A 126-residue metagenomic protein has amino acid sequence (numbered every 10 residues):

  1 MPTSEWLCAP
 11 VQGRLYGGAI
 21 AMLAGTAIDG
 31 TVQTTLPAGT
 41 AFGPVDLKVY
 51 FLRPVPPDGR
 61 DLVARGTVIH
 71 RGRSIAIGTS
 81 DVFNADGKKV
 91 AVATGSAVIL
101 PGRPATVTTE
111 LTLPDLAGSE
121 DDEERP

Functional and structural regions predicted by a protein language model:
M1-L15: Catalytic strand-loop segment that frames the active site of acyl-thioester-processing enzymes
M1-S4, F51, I99: Hydrophobic residues in beta-strands and at strand termini
Q12-D29, P44: Compact, glycine-rich, soluble single-domain proteins
D29-L62: Hydrophobic beta-strand-centered segment that forms part of the acyl-chain substrate-binding groove
V55-V63, T67-P126: HotDog/MaoC-like acyl-thioester-processing domains
